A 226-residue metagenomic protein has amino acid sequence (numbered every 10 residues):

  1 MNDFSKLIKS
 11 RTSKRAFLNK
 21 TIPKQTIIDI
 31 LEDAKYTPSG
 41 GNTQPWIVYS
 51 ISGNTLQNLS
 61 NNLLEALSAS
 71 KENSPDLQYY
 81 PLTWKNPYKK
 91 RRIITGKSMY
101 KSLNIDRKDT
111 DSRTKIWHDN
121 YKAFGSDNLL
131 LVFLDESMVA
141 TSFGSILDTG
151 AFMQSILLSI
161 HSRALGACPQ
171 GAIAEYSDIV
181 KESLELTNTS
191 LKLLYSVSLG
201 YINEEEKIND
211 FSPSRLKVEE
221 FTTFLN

Functional and structural regions predicted by a protein language model:
M1-N226: Acidic, surface-exposed loops and disordered segments
